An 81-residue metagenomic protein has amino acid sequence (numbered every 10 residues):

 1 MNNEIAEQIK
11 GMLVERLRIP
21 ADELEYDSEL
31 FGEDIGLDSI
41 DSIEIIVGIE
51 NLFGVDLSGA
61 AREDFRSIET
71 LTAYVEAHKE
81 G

Functional and structural regions predicted by a protein language model:
N2-G36, I45-V47, N51-G81: Phosphopantetheine-dependent thiolation modules in NRPS/PKS and related acyl-activating systems
